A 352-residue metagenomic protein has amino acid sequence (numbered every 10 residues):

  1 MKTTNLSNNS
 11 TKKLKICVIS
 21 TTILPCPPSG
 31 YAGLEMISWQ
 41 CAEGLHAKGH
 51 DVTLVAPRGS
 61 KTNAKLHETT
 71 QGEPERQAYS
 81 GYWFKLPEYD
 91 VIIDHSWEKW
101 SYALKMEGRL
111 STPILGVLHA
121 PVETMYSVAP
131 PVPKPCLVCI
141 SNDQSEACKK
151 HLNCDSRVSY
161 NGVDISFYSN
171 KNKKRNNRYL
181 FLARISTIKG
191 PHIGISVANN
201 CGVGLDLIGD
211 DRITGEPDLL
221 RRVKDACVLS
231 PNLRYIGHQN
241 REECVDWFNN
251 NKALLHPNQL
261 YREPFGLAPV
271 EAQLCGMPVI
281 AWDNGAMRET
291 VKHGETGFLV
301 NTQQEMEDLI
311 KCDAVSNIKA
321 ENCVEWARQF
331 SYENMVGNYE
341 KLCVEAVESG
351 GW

Functional and structural regions predicted by a protein language model:
D94-K99, L118: Short His-centered aromatic/hydrophobic patch
P113-E123, P133-S169: Donor nucleotide-sugar binding/catalytic pocket of nucleotide-sugar-dependent glycosyltransferases
V138, C154, S159-I208: Conserved donor-binding/catalytic core segment of Leloir-type glycosyltransferases
G209, L220-E242: Nucleotide-activated donor-binding/catalytic signature segment of Leloir-type glycosyltransferases, i.e., the conserved
N249-P264, M277: Acidic donor-binding loop of glycosyltransferase active sites
L274, P278-A281, V291: Short hydrophobic beta-strand element within catalytic cores of glycosyltransferases and related nucleotide-activated
H293-Q304, K311-N317: Conserved acidic donor-binding segment of nucleotide-sugar-dependent glycosyltransferases
Q304, A314-W352: A charged, aromatic-enriched C-terminal amphipathic alpha-helix characteristic of glycosyltransferases across folds
